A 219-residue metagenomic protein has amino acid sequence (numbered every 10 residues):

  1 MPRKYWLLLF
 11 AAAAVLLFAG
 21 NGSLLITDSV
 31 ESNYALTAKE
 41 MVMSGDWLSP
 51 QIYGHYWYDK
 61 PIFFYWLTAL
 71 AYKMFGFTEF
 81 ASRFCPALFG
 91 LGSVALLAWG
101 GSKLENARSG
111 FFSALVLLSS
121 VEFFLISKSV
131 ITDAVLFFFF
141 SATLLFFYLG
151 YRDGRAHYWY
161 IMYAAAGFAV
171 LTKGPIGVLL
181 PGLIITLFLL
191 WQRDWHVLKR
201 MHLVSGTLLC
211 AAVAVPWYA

Functional and structural regions predicted by a protein language model:
M1-A219: Membrane-integral, polyisoprenol-dependent glycosyltransferases of the GT-C/oligosaccharyltransferase superfamily
